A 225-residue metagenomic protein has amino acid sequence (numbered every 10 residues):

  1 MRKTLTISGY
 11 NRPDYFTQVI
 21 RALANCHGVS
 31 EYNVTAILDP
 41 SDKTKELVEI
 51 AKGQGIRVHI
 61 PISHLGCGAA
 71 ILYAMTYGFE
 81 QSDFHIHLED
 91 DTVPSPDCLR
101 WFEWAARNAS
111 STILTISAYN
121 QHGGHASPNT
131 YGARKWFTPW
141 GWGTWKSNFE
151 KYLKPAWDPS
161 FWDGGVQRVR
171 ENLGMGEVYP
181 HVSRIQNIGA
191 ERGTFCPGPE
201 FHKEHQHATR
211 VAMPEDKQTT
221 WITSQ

Functional and structural regions predicted by a protein language model:
M1-L88, T92-Q225: Peripheral/terminal regions associated with large enzymatic or DNA-binding modules
